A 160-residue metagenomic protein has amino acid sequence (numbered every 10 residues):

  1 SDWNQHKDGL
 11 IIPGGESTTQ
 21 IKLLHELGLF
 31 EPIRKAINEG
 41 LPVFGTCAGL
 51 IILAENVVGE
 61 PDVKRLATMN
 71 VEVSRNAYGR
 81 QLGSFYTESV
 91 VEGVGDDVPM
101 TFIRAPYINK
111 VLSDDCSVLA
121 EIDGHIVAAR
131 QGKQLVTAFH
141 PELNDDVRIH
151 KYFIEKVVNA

Functional and structural regions predicted by a protein language model:
S1-G45, L53-V57: Flexible gly/pro-rich beta->alpha loop and the following alpha-helix that scaffold active-site loops
W3-N4, K35, F44-G45, E92-G95 (+2 more regions): Solvent-exposed alpha-helices and their adjacent loops that cap or buttress functional pockets in soluble metabolic
I11-P13, F102, V136-A138: Structural motif
I12, T46, I103, D145: A conserved hydrophobic position in a structured secondary element of the catalytic/binding core that shapes
G15, A48, P141: Active-site metal-binding loops of divalent metal-dependent hydrolases
I21-L23, L53-N56, D62, L112-S113 (+1 more regions): Short glycine-/acidic-enriched loop or helix-start segments at secondary-structure transitions that form or flank
V58-H125: Pocket-forming structural segment of enzyme catalytic cores
S84, A105-A160: C-terminal and late-domain segments of enzyme folds
